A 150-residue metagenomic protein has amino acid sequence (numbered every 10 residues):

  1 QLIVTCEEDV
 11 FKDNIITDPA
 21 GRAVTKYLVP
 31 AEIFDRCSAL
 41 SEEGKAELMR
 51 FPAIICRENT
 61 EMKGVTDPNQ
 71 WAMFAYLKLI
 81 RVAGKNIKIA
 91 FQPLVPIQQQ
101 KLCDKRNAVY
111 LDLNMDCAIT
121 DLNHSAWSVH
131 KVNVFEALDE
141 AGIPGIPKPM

Functional and structural regions predicted by a protein language model:
Q1-P19, I146-M150: Charge-rich interaction segments
Q1-V4, A53, F91, L138: Generic hydrophobic, helix-prone segments enriched in Leu/Val/Ile
A20-R106: Structured alpha/beta reader/binder surfaces that contact nucleic acids or chromatin modification marks
N86-M150: Contiguous surface segments at macromolecular interaction interfaces
